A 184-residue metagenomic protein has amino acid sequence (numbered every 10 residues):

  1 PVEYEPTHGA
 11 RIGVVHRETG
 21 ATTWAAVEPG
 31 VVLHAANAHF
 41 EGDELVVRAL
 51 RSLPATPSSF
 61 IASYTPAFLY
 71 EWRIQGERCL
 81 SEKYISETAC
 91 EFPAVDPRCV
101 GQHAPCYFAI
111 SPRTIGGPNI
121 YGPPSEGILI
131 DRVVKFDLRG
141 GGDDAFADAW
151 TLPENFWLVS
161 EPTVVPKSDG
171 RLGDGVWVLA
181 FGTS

Functional and structural regions predicted by a protein language model:
P1-S184: Beta-propeller domains
